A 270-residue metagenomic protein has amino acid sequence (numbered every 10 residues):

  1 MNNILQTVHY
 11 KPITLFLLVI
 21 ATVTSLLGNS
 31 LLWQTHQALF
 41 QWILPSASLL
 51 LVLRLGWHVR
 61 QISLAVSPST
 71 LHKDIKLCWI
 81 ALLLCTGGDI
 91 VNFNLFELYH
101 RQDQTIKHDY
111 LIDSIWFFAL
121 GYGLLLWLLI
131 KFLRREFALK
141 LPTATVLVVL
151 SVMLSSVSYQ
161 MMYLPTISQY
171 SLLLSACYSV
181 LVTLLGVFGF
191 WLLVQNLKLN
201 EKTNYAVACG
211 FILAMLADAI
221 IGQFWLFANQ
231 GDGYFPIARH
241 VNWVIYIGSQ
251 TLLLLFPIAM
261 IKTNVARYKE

Functional and structural regions predicted by a protein language model:
N2-E270: Polytopic alpha-helical membrane-helix bundles and their juxtamembrane interface segments in multi-pass membrane
